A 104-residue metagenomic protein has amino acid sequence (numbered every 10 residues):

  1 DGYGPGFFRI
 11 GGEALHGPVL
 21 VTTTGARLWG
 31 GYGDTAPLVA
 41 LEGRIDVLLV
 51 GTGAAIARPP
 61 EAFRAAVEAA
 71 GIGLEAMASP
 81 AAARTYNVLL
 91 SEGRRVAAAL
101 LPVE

Functional and structural regions predicted by a protein language model:
D1-G33, S91-V103: Non-catalytic interface/targeting segments
P5, R44-D46, Y86: Exposed boundary/loop context
L20-V47, A78: Compact, glycine-rich, soluble single-domain proteins
L28-G30, I56-P59, R84-T85: Short active-site-adjacent helix-start/loop capping segments
E42-M77: Mid-chain, well-packed structural core segment of small domains
G73-L101: C-terminal structural segments of small proteins and small subunits
